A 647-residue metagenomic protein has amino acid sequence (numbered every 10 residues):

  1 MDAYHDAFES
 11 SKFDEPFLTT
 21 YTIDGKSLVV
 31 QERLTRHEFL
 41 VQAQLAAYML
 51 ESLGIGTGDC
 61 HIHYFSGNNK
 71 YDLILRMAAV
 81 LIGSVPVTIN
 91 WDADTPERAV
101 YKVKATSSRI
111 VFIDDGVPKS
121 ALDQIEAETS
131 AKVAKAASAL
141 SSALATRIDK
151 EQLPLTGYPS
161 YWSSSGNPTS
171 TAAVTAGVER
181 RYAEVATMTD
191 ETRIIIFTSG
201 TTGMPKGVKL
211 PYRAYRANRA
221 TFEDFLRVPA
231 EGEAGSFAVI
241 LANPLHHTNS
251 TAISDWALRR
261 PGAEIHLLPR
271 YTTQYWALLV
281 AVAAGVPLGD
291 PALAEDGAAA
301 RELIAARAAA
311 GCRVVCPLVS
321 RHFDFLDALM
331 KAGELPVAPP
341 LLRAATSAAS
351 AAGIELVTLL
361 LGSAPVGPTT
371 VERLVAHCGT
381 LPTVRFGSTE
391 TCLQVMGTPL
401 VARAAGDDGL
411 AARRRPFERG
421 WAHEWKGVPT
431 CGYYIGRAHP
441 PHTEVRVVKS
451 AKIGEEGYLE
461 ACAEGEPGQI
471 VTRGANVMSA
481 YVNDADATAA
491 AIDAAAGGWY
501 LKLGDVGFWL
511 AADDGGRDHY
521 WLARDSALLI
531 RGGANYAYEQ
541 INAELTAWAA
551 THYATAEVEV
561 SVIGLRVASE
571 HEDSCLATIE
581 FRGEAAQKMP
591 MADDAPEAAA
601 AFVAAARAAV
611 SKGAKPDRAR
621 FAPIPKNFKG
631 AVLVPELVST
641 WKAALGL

Functional and structural regions predicted by a protein language model:
M1-L53, R76-M77, I82, E97-R98 (+5 more regions): N-lobe entry segment of adenylate-forming
F13-P16, G157-F197, G203-M204, R227-A238: Conserved pre-ATP/AMP-binding loop-to-beta segment of ANL
L28-R33, Y48-A93, L241-P244, N535: Conserved AMP-binding/adenylate-forming
R33-H37, E184-A186, R193-A220: Conserved AMP-binding A3 loop
V85, R216-V239, H246-P317, D324 (+1 more regions): Conserved AMP-binding/adenylation subdomain of ANL enzymes
D255-A263, R313-P317, D327-G427: Gly/Ser/Thr-rich phosphate-binding loop
E460, G465, Q469-E539: Conserved ATP-binding/catalytic segment of the ANL
S561-G564, L576-T578, A599-L647: Conserved C-terminal "lid"/linker of ANL adenylate-forming enzymes
